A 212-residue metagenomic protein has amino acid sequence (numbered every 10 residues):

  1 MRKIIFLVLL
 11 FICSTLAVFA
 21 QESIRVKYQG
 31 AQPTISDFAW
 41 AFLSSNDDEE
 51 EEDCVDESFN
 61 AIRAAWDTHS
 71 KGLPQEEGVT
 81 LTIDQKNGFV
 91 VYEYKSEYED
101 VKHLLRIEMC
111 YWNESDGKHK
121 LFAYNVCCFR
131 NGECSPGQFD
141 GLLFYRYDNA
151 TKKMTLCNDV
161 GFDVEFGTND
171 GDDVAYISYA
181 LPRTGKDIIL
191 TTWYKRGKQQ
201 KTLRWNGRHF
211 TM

Functional and structural regions predicted by a protein language model:
M1-I4, Q21: Positively charged n-region of N-terminal signal peptides that target proteins for export
I4-S14: Sec-dependent N-terminal signal peptides
L16-A20: Sec/Tat signal peptide C-region and signal peptidase I cleavage site
Q21-W112: Terminal domain-start segments
K102-R106, F122, G132, G137-L142 (+2 more regions): Short, surface-exposed coil-to-beta transition loops
L104-D116, A175-T184: Structural signature of eukaryotic scaffold interfaces centered on beta-propeller domains
K118-C157: Mid-length scaffold segments of soluble, non-membrane domains
K153-M212: Short aromatic loop motif centered on NTY/YTY
